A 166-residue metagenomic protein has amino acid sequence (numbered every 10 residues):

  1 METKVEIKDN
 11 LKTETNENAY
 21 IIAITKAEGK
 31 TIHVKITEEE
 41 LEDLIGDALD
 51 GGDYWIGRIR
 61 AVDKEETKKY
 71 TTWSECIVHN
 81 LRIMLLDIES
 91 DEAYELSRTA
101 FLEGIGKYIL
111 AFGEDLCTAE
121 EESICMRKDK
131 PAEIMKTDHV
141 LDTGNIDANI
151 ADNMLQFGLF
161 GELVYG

Functional and structural regions predicted by a protein language model:
E2, I7-E89: Long, contiguous N-terminal structural blocks used for assembly/anchoring
L11, T15, I45, H139 (+2 more regions): Generic low-complexity, intrinsically disordered sequence content enriched in small uncharged/hydrophobic residues
A27, D47-G51, W55, V62-E65 (+5 more regions): Surface-exposed polar/charged interaction patches
I32-E40, K68, T72, C76 (+5 more regions): Alpha-helix boundary/N-cap detector
E38-G46, D50, L102-G106, D152-Q156: Generic detector of well-ordered alpha-helical segments enriched in charged/polar residues, highlighting helical
S90-G144: Amphipathic protein-protein interaction modules
D142-Y165: Acidic, proline/glycine-rich low-complexity IDRs
